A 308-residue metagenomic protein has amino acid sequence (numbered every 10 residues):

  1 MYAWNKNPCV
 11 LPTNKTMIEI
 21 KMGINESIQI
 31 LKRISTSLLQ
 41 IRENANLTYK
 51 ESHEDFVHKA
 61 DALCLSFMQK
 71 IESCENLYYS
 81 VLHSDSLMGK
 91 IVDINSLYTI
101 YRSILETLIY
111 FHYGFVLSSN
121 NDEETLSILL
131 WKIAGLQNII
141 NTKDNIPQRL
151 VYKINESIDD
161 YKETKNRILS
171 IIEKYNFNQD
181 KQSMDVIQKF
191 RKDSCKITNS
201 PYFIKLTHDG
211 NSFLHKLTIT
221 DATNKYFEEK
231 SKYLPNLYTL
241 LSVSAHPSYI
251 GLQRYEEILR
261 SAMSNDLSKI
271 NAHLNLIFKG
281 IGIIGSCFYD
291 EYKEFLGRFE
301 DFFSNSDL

Functional and structural regions predicted by a protein language model:
Y2-L65, S73, Q137-L274, F278 (+1 more regions): Secondary-shell segments that build the walls of catalytic and ion/ligand-binding clefts
E54-L117: Long, hydrophobic/aromatic-enriched structural stretches that serve as scaffold segments
H83, N120, E257-I258: Sparse recognition of residues in long alpha-helices and their boundaries
K90-Y152: Long, hydrophobic, well-ordered secondary-structure blocks that form the structural core and pocket-lining surfaces
